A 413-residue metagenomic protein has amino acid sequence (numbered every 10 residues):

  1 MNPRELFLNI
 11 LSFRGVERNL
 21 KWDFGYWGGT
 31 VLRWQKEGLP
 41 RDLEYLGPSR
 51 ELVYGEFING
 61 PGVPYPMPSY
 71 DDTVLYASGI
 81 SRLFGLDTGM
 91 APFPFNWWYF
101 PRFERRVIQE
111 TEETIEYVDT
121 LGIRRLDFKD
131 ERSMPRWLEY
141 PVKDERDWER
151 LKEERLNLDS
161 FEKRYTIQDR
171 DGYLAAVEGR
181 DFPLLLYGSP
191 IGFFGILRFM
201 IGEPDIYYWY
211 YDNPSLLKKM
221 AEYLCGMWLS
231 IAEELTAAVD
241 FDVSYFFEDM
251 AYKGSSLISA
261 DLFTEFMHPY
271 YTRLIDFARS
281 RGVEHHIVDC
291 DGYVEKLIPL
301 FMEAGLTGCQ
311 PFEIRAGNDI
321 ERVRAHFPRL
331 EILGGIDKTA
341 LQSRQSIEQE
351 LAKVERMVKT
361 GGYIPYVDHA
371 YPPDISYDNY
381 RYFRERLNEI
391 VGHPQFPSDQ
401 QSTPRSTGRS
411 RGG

Functional and structural regions predicted by a protein language model:
M1-E44, P48-E51, I115-V118, R124-M134 (+1 more regions): Active-site loop segments of alpha/beta catalytic cores
Q35-R102: Segments that shape or occlude catalytic/ligand-binding pockets
T88-M90, E112, D119: A basic- and aromatic-enriched beta-loop-alpha substructure that forms the phosphate/nucleotide- and DNA/RNA-contacting
E104-Q109, E113: A structural signal for short, hydrophobic beta-strand segments that form beta-sheets in beta-rich/all-beta domains
